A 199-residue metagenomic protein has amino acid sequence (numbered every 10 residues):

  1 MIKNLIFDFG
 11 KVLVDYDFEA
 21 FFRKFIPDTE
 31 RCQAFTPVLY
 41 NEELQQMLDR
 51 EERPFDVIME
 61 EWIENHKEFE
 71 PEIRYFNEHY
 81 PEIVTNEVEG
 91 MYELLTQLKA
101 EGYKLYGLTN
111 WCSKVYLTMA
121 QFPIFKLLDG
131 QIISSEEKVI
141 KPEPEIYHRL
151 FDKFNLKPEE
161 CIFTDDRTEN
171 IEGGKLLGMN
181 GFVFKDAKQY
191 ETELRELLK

Functional and structural regions predicted by a protein language model:
M1-K3, C112, M119-K199: Asp-based, Mg2+/Mn2+-dependent phosphohydrolase catalytic module
M1-Y40, L176-L177, D186-Q189: Active-site neighborhood of HAD-like aspartate-dependent phosphohydrolases
D8-K11, E51, G107, Q131 (+1 more regions): Generic structural signal for small/hydrophobic residues in well-ordered secondary structure, especially within
A20-F21, E43, V57, E61 (+5 more regions): Alpha-helical elements of Rossmann-like donor-binding domains used by nucleotide-donor carbohydrate transfer enzymes
I26, M91-E136: Substrate-recognition/cap helix-loop segment adjacent to the acidic, metal-dependent catalytic center of Asp-based
P27-L39, K67-E78, K199: Short, surface-exposed acidic
Q46-F76: A metal-dependent, Asp-based hydrolase signature
D56, R74-Y106, P144: Short, acidic loop-to-helix structural element flanking the phosphoryl-transfer center in phosphate-processing enzymes
